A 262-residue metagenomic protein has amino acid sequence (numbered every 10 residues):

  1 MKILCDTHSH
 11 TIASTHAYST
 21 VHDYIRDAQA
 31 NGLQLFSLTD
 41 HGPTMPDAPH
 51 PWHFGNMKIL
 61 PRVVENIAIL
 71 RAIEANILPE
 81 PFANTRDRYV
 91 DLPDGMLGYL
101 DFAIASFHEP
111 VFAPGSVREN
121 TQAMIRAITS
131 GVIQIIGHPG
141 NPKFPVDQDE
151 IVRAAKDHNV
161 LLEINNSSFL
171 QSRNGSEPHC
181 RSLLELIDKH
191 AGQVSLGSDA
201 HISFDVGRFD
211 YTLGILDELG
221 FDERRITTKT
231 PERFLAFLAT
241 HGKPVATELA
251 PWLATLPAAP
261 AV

Functional and structural regions predicted by a protein language model:
K2, Q29, G42, D47-I164 (+3 more regions): Extended substrate/RNA-proximal surfaces in nucleic-acid metabolism proteins
L4-S14, L38-H41, I136-G140, A200: Histidine-centered catalytic micro-motifs
D6-T7, T11-R26, G55-M57: N-terminal pre-domain/capping segments
T15-Y18, D47-P51, N84-T85, P145-R153 (+3 more regions): Histidine/acidic-residue-rich catalytic or RNA/ligand-binding cores of hydrolases and nuclease-related proteins
H22-F36, I59-R62: Alpha-helical scaffold segments that flank or form the walls of functional sites
Q34-L35, L161, Q193, D222: Residue-level detector of anion-binding/catalytic polar loops
H41, G192-V206, I226: Short acidic/histidine-rich active-site segments
R153-P178, A191: Cap/insert and terminal regions of metallo-dependent hydrolase folds
